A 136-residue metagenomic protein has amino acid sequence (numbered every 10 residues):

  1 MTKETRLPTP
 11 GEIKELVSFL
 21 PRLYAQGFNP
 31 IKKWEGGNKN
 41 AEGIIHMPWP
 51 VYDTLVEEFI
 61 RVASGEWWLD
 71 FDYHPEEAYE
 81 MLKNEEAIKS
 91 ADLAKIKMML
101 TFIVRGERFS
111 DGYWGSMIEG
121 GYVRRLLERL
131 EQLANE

Functional and structural regions predicted by a protein language model:
M1-K39: N-terminal leader/targeting peptides and immediately adjacent processing regions
M1-L7, V62-E66, E128-E136: Short intrinsically disordered terminal tails
E4-K14, S18, G43-T54, Y73 (+2 more regions): Alpha-helix boundary/N-cap detector
K14, S18, A25, N29 (+2 more regions): Generic structural signal for well-ordered, non-membrane alpha-helices
A25, A41, A63, V104 (+1 more regions): Intrinsically disordered, low-complexity segments enriched in small/polar residues
N29-K95: Amphipathic alpha-helical interaction modules
M98-E136: Amphipathic alpha-helical binding modules
